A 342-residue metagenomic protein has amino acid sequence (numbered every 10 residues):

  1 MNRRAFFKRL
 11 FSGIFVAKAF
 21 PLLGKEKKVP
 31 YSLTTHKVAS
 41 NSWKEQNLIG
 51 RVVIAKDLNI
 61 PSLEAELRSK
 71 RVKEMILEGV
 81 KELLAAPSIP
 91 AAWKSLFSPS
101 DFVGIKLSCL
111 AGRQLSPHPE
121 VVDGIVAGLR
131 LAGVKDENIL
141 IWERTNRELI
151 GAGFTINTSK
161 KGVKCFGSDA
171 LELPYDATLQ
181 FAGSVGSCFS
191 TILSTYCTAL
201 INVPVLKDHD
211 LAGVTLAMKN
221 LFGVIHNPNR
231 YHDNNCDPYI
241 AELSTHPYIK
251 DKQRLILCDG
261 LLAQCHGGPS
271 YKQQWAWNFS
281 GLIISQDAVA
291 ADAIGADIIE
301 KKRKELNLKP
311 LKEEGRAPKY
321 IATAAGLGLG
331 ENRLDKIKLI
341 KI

Functional and structural regions predicted by a protein language model:
M1-I342: N-terminal and secondary-structure boundary signal
